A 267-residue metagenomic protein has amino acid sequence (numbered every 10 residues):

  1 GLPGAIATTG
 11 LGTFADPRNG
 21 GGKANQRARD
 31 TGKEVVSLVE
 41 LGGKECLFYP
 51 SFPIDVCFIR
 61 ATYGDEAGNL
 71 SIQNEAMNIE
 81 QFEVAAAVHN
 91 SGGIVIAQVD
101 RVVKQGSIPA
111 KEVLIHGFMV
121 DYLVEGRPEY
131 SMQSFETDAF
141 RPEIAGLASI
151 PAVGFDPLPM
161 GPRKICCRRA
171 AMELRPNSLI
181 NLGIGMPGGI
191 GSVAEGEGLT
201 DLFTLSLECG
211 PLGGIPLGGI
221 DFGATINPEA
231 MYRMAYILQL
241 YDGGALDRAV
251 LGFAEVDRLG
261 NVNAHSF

Functional and structural regions predicted by a protein language model:
G1-F267: Conserved alpha/beta enzyme-core scaffold
